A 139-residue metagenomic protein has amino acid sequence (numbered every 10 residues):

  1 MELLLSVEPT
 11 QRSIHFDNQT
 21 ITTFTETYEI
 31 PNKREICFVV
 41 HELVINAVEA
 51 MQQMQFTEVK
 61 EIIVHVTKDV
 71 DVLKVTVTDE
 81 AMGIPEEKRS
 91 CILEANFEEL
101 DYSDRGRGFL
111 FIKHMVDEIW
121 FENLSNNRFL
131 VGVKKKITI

Functional and structural regions predicted by a protein language model:
M1-F38: Bergerat-fold GHKL ATPase/HATPase_c domain
P31-E58: Conserved ATP-binding N-box helix of the HATPase_c
T57-V66: A conserved short beta-strand within the histidine kinase catalytic ATPase domain
H65, D71-T76: Short, highly conserved beta-strand within the GHKL-type HATPase_c fold
V77-S103: Glycine-rich/acidic phosphate-handling loop/turn and adjacent ATP-lid/helix of nucleotide-binding kinase/ATPase domains
G83, S125-V133, I137-I139: Glycine-rich nucleotide-binding loop
D101-V116: Glycine-rich phosphate-binding loop
D117-S125: Glycine-rich ATP-binding loops of the HATPase_c
